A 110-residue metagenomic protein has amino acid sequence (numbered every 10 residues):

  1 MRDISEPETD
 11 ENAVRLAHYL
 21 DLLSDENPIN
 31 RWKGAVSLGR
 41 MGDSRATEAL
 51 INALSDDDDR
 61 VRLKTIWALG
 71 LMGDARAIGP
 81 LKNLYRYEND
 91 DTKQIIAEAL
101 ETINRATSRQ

Functional and structural regions predicted by a protein language model:
R2-D10, V14, H18-R40: Alpha-helical segment of the N-proximal tetratricopeptide repeat
T9-L22, D43-S55, D74-R86, A106-Q110: Amphipathic alpha-helical scaffolding segments comprising HEAT/armadillo-like alpha-solenoid repeats
E26-N27, D57-D58, E88-N89: Short inter-helical turns and helix N-cap capping residues of alpha-solenoid HEAT/ARM repeat scaffolds
L63, A68-L71: Mid-chain, well-packed structural core segment of small domains
I95-Q110: Terminal, low-structured helical/coil segments at or just beyond the last alpha-helical repeat
